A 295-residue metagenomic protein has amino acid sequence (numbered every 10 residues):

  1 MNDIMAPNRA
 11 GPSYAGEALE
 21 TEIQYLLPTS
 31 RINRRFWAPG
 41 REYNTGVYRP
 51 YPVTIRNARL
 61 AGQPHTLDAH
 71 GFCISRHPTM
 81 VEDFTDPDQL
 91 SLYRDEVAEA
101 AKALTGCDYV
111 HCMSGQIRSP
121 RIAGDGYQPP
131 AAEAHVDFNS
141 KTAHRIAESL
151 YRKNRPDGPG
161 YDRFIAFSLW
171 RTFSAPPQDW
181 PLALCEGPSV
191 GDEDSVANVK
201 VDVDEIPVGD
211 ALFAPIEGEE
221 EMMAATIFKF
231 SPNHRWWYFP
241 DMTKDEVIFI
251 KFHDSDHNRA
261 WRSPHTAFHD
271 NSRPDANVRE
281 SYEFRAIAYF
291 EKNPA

Functional and structural regions predicted by a protein language model:
M1-Y14, N293-A295: Eukaryotic N-terminal targeting leaders
P7-A225, N233-R235, P240: Non-heme Fe(II) oxygenase catalytic core, chiefly the N-lobe of the double-stranded beta-helix
M222-A295: Catalytic core of Fe(II)/2-oxoglutarate
